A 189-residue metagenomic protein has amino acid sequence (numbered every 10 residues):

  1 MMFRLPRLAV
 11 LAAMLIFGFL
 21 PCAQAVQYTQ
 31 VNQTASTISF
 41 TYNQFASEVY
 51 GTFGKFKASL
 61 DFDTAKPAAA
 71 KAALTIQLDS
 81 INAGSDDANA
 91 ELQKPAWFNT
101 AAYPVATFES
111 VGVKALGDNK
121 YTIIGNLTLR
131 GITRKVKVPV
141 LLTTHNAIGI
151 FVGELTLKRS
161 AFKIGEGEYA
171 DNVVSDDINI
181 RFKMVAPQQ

Functional and structural regions predicted by a protein language model:
M2-L11: Bacterial N-terminal signal peptides that target proteins for export
L11-L15, Q188: Short stretches within intrinsically disordered, low-complexity N-terminal or propeptide regions
L15-Q24: C-terminal segment of classical bacterial N-terminal signal peptides
A23-Q189: Low-complexity, acidic/polar, glycine-enriched regions of mature
